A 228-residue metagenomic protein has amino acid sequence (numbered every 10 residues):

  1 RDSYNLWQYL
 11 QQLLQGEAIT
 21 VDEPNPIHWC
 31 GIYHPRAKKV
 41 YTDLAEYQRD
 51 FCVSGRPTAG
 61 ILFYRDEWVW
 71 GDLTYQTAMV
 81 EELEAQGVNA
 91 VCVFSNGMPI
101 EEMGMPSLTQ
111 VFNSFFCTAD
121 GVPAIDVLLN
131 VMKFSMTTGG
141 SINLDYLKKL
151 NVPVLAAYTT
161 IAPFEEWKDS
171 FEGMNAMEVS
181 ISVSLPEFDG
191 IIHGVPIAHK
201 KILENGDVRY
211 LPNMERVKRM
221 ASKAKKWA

Functional and structural regions predicted by a protein language model:
R1-A228: An N-terminal assembly and electron-transfer interface module characteristic of large anaerobic redox and radical
